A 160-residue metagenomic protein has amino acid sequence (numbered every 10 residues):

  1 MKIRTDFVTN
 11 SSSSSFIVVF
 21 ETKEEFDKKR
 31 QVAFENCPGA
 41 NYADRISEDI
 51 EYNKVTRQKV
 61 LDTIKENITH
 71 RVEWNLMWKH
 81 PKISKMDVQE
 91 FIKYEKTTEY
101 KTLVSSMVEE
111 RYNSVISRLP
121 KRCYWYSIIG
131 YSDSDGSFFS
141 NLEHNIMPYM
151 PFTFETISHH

Functional and structural regions predicted by a protein language model:
M1, H159-H160: Short intrinsically disordered terminal tails
M1-F26: Short, extreme N-terminal segment that most often corresponds to the first beta-strand
F16-V18, K29-F34, S140-E143: Surface-exposed beta-strand edges and their flanking turn/coil or helix-capping segments
E24-K54: Charged, amphipathic alpha-helical linkers/stalks
A43-H159: Low-complexity intrinsically disordered segments
